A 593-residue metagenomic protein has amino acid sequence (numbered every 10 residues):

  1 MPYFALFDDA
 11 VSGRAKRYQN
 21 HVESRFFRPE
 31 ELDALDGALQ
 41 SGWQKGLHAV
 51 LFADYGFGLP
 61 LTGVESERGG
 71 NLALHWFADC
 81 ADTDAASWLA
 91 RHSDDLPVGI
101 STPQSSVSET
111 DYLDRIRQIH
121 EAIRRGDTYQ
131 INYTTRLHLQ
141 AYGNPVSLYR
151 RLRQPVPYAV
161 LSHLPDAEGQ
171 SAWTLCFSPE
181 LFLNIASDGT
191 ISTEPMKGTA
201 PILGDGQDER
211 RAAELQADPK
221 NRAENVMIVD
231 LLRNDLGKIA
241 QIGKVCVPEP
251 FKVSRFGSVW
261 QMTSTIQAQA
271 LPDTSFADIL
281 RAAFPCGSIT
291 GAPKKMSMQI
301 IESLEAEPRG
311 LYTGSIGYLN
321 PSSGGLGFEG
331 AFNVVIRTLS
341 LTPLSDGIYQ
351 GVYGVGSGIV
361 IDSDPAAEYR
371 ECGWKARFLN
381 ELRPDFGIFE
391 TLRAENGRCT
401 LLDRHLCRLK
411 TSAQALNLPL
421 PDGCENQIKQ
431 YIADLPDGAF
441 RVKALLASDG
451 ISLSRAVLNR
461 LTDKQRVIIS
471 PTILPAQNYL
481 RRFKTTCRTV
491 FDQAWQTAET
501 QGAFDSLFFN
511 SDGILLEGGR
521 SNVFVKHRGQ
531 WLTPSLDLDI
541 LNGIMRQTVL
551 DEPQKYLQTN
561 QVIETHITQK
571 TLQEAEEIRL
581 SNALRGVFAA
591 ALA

Functional and structural regions predicted by a protein language model:
M1-T391, E395, S506-N510: Extended alpha-helical targeting/anchoring segments, especially N-terminal organellar/secretory targeting helices
N225, M262, A367-A593: Helix-start/capping segments and mature chain N-termini
